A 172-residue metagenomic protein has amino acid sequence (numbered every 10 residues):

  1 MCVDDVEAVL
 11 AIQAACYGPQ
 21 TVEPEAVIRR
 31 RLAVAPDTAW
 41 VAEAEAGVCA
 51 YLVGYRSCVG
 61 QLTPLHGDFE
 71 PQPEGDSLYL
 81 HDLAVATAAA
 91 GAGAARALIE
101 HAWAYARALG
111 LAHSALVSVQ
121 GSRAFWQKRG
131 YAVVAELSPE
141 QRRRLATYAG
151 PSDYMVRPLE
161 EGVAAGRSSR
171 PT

Functional and structural regions predicted by a protein language model:
M1-V9: A short beta-loop-alpha structural element at the N-terminal edge of CoA-dependent acyl/N-acetyltransferase catalytic
G18-E45, V53-E70: Active-site rim helix/loop that mediates acceptor-substrate recognition in acyltransferases
D37, A149-V156: Short hydrophobic/aromatic beta-strand or adjacent loop that forms the aromatic wall/cage of a ligand/substrate-binding
C49-L52, A132: Short hydrophobic beta-strand motif reused across regulatory alpha/beta modules
Y51-A84, A90, L137-P151: Conserved acyl-donor/pantetheine-binding loop and adjacent beta-alpha core of acyl/acetyltransferases and related
A89-H101: Conserved acetyl-CoA pyrophosphate-binding loop and the N-cap/start of the following alpha-helix in GNAT-like
I99, A104-V119: Conserved GNAT acetyl-CoA-binding A-motif
A108, Q120-T147: Conserved active-site alpha-helix within GNAT-family acetyltransferase domains
